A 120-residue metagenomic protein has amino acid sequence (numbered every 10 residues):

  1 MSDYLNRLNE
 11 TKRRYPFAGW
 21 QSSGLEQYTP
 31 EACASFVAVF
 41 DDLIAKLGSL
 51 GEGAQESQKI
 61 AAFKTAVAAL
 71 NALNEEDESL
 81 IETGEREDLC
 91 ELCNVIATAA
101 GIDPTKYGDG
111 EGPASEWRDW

Functional and structural regions predicted by a protein language model:
M1-G48, W117-D119: Short terminal alpha-helical segments
N9-K12, G51, A97, G101: Generic secondary-structure transition motif, activating predominantly at the C-termini of alpha-helices
G24-S35, G51-Q58, I81, E85: Non-transmembrane, amphipathic alpha-helical segments
S35, V39, Q58-T65, E85-L92: Residue-level detector of well-ordered alpha-helical segments, enriched for hydrophobic/aromatic packing positions
F40, I44-L47, L70-N74, C93-P104: A structural signal for well-ordered alpha-helices, especially hydrophobic packing surfaces of coiled-coils
K46-L73: Mature extracytoplasmic domains of secretory-pathway proteins
E78-W120: Amphipathic alpha-helical binding modules
